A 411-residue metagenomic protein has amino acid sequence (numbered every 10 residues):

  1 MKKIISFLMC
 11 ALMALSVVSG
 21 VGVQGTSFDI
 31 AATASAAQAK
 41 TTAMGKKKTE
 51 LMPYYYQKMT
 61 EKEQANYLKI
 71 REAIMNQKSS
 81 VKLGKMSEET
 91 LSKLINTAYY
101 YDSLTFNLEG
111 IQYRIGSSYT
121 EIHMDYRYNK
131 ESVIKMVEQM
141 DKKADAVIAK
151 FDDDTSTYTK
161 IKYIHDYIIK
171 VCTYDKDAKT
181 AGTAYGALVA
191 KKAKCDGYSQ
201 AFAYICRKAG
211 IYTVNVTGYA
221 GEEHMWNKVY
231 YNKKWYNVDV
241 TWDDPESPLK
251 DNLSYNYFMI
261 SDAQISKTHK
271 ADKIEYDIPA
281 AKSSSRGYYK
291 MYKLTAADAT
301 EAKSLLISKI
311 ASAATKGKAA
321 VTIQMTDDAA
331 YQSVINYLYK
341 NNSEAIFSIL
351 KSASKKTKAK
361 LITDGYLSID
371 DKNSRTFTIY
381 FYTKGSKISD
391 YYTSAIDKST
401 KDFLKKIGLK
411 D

Functional and structural regions predicted by a protein language model:
K2-Q24: Sec-dependent N-terminal signal peptides of Gram-positive bacterial secreted proteins and lipoproteins
I4-F7, Y167, V171, I205 (+1 more regions): Generic, well-ordered alpha-helical scaffold segments in large soluble proteins
Q24-T155, I265-D411: N-terminal accessory/pre-domain segments preceding catalytic cores
I70, K135, A190-A193, N215-T217: Alpha-helix capping and helix-loop boundary segments enriched in small/acidic/polar residues
Y128-E131, K170-D175, A193-C195, Y219-E222 (+2 more regions): Solvent-exposed loop/turn segments at secondary-structure junctions within structured extracellular/periplasmic domains
N129-A187: Secondary-structure boundary elements
A184-Y198: A short, highly charged nucleic-acid-interacting micro-segment common to nuclease and nuclease-linked defense proteins
G197-Q264: Hydrophobic/aromatic-rich core segments of domains that either
